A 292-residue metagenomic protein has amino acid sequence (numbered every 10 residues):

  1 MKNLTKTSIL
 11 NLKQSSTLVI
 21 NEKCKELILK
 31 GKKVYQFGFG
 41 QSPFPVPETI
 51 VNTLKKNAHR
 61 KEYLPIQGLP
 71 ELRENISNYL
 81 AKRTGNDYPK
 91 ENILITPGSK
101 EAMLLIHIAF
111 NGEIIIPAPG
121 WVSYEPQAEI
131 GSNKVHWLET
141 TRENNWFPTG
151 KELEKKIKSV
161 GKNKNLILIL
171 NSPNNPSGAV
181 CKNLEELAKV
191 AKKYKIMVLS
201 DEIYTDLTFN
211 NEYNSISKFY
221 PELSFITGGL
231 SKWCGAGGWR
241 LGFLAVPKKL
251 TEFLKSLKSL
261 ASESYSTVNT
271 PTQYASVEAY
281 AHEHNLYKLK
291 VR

Functional and structural regions predicted by a protein language model:
N3-P97, A279-H282: N-terminal small-domain helix-loop-helix segment of the aminotransferase-like
L27-K30, G131, K193-Y194: Helix C-cap/helix->beta junction micro-motif
N52, E222-R292: Conserved core segment of the aminotransferase class I/II
D87-I93, G112-E113, K164, E222-L223: Short acidic capping loops at alpha-helix termini that bridge into adjacent secondary structure
A109-E129: Conserved PLP-anchoring active-site segment centered on the Schiff-base-forming lysine
T140-N211: Active-site phosphate-binding strand-loop segment of PLP-dependent enzymes
